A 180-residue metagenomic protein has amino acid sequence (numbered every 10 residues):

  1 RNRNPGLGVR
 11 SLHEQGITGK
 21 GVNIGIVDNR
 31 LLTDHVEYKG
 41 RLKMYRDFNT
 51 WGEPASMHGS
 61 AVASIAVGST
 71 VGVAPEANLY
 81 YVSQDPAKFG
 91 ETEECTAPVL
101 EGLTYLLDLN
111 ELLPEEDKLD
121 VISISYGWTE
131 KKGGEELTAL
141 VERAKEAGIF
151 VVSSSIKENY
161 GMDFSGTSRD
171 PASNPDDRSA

Functional and structural regions predicted by a protein language model:
R1, R178-S179: Intrinsic low-complexity, glycine/proline- and repeat-rich, mixed-charge intrinsically disordered regions appended
R1-S11: Short coil-to-helix leader/linker segments, especially the first N-terminal amphipathic alpha-helix with its helix
G6, S60, E135-T138: Residue-level marker for well-ordered alpha-helical positions
S11-I24, N29-K43, W51-P98, E115-L119 (+1 more regions): Subtilisin-like serine protease catalytic core
H13, G19, D85-R178: Substrate-binding/access-modulating region of protease and related hydrolase catalytic domains
